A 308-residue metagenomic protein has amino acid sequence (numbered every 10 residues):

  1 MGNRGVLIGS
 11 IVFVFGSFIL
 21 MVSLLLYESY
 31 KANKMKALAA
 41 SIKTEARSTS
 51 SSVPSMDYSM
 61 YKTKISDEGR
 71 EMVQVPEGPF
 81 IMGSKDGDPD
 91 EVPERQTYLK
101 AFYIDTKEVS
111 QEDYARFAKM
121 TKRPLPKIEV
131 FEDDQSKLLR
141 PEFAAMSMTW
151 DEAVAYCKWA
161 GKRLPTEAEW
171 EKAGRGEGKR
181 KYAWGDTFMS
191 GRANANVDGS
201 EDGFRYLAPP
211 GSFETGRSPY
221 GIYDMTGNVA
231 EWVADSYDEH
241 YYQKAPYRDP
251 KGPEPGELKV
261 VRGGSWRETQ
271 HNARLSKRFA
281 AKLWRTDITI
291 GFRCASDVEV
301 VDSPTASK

Functional and structural regions predicted by a protein language model:
M1-F15: N-terminal Sec-pathway targeting helices
G9, K64-I128, M148-D151, G227: A short glycine-rich, aromatic-capped structural motif
Y27-M56: Ser/Thr/Pro/Gly-rich low-complexity linker/stalk segments immediately outside membranes or between
A39-A40, Q74, A306: Intrinsically disordered, low-complexity segments enriched in small/polar and acidic residues
P54-E68: A short, compositionally biased domain-edge/stem linker segment
S59-K62, P89-P93, R278-L283: Short, P/G- and charge-enriched loop/turn segments at secondary-structure junctions
I81, D86, P124, F131-F279 (+2 more regions): Functional-site microenvironments in short loops/helix caps that host divalent-cation chemistry
I288-D302: Short, structured beta-strand segments at or near domain termini in extracellular proteins/domains
